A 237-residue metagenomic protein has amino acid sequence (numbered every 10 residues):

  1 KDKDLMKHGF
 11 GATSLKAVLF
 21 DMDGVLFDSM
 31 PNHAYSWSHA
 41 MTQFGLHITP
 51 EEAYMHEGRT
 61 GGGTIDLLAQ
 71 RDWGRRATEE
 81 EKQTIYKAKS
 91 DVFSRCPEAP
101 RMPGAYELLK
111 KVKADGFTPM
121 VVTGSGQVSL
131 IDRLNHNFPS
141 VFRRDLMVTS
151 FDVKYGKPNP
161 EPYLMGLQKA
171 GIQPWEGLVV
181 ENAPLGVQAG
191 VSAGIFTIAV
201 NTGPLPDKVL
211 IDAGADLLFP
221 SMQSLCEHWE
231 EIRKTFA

Functional and structural regions predicted by a protein language model:
K1-K16, Y106, K110, G126-A237: Asp-based, Mg2+/Mn2+-dependent phosphohydrolase catalytic module
D4, H8-M22, L26-D115: N-terminal helical cap/lid subdomain that shapes the substrate entry/recognition surface in HAD-like hydrolases
D21, V25, T123, N182: Conserved G/P- and acidic residue-centered "switch" motifs that form tight phosphate/ATP-binding loops in soluble
R101, V122, Y155: Residue-level marker of regulatory loop/turn positions in helix-turn-helix DNA-binding domains and in histidine
